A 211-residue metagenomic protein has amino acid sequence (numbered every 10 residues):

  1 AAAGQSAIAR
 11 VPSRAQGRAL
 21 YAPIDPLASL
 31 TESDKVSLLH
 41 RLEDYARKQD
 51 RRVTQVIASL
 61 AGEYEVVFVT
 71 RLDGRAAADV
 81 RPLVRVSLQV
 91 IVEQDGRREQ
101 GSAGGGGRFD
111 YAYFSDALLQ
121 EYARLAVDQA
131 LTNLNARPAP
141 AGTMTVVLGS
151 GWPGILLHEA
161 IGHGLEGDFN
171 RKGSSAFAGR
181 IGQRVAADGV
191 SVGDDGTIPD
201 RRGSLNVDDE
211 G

Functional and structural regions predicted by a protein language model:
A1-D209: Active-site bordering "gate/hinge" segments that shape substrate access to catalytic or cofactor-binding pockets
